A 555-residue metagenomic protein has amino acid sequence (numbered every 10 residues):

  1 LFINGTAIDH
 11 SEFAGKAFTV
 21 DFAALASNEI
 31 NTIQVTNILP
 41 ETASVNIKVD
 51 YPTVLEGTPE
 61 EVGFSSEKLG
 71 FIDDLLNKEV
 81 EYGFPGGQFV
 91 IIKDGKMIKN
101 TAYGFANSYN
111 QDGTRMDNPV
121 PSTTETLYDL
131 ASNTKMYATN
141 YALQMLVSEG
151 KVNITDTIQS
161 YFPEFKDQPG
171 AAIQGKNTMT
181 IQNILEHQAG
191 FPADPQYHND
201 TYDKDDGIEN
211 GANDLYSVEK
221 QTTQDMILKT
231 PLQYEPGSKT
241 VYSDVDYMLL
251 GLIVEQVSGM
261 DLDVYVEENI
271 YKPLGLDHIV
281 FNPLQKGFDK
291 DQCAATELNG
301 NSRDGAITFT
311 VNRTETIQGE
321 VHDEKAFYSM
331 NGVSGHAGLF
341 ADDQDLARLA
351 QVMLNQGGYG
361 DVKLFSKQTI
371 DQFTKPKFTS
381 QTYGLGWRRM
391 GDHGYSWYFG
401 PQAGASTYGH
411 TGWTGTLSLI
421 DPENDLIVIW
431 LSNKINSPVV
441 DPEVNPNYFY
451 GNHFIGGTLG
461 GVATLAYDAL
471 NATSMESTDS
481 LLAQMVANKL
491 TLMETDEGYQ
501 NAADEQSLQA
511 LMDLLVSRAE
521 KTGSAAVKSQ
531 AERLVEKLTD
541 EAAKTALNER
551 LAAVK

Functional and structural regions predicted by a protein language model:
L1-H10, D94-G95: Short strand-turn-strand beta-turns centered on an Asx-Gly dipeptide
D9-K16, G104-Q111, K434-S437: A short acidic/small-residue loop/turn micro-motif
V20-A23, E81-V90, Y109-N183, Y234-D246 (+1 more regions): Short active-site loop at a secondary-structure junction that contains or immediately precedes the catalytic residue(s)
A23-A24, N28, I38-P40, S44-A102 (+2 more regions): Catalytic loop of the DD-peptidase/beta-lactamase superfamily, centered on the K-T-G motif and neighboring
N28-I30, N133: Extracellular Ig-like/FN3 beta-sandwich strand-entry sites
Q34-T36: Extracellular recognition modules
N107, G170-A405: Short, surface-exposed loop or secondary-structure junction motifs that flank catalytic or metal-binding residues
T495-K555: Beta-rich interaction/scaffold domains
